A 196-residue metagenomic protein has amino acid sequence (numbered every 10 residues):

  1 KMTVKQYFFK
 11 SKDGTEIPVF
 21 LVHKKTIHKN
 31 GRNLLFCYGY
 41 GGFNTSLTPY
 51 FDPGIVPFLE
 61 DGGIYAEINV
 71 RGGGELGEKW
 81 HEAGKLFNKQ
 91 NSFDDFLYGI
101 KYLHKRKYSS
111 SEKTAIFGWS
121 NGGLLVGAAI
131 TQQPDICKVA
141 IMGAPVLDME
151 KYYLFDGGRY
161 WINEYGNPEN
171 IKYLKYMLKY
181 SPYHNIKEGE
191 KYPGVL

Functional and structural regions predicted by a protein language model:
K1-G31: N-terminal cap/lid segment of alpha/beta-hydrolase-fold proteins
F9, V19, C37, Y65 (+3 more regions): Conserved hydrophobic/aromatic pocket- or pore-lining residues that grip, position, or stack substrates in active sites
K12, T26-G31, F58-Y65, H104-E112 (+1 more regions): Secondary-structure transition/capping motifs at alpha-helix termini and the adjoining loop/turn into the next element
H23, N30-G42, G194-L196: Short beta-strand element of the alpha/beta-hydrolase
T26, N44-T45, G73, L86: Short strand->helix junction
G41-T45, Y65: Serine-hydrolase catalytic-loop signature spanning alpha/beta hydrolases and amidase-signature enzymes
P49-N69: Short amphipathic alpha-helix adjacent to the substrate-entry channel of hydrolases
V70-L196: Active-site-proximal cap/loop segments of hydrolase catalytic domains
